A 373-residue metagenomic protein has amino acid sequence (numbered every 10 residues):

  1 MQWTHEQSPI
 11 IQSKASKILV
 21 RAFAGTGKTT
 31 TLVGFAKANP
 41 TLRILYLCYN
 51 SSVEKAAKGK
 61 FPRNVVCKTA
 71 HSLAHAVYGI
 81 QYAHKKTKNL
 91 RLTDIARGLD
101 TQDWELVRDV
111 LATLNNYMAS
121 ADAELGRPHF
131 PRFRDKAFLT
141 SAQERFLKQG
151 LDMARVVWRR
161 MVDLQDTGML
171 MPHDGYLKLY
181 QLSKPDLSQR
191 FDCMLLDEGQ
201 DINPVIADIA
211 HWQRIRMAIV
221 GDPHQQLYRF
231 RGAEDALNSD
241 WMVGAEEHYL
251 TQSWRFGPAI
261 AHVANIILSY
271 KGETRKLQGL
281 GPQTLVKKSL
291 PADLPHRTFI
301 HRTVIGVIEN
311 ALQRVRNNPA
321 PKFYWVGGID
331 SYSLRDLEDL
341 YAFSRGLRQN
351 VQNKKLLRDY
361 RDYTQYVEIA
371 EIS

Functional and structural regions predicted by a protein language model:
M1-A83, N265: P-loop NTPase Walker
W3-P9, K17-L19, Q149-D235: Conserved helicase NTPase motor core
R21-T26, T30-L32, A38, L42 (+9 more regions): Conserved helicase motor core of SF1/SF2 NTP-dependent helicases
A38-N39, K60, I80, G98 (+6 more regions): Active-site catalytic microenvironments for nucleophilic, acid-base chemistry
S51-A121, N318-L334: Conserved P-loop NTPase-based nucleic-acid remodeling module centered on helicase motor cores
K68-H71, H75, W104, R108-A112 (+5 more regions): Non-catalytic, well-ordered alpha-helical scaffold segments
Y82-R160, R348-S373: ATP-hydrolysis module of ASCE/P-loop NTPase motor domains, specifically the Walker B Asp-Glu catalytic pair
K322-Y360: Non-catalytic, alpha-helical, charged scaffold/linker segments that couple or flank catalytic or architectural cores
